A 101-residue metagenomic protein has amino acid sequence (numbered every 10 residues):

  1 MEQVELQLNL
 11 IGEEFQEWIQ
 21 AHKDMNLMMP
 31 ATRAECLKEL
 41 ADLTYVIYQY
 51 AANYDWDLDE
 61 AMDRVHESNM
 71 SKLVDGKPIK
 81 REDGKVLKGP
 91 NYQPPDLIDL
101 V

Functional and structural regions predicted by a protein language model:
M1-L40, T44-V101: Flexible "arm" and connector segments at domain edges
